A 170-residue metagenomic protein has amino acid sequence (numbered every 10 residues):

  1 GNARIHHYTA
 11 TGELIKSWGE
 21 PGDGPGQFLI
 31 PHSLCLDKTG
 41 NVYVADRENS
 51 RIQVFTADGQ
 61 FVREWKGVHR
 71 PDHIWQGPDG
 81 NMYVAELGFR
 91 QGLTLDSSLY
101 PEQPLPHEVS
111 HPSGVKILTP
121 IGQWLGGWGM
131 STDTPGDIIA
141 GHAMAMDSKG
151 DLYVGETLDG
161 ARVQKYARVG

Functional and structural regions predicted by a protein language model:
G1-G170: Eukaryotic scaffold repeat domains enriched in small/polar residues
